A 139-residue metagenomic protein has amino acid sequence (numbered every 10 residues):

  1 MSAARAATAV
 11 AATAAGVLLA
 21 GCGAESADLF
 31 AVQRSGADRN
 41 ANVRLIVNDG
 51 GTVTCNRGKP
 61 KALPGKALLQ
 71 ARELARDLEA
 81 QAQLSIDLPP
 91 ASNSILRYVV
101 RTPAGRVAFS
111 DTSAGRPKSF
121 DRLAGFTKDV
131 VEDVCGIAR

Functional and structural regions predicted by a protein language model:
M1-A12: N-terminal export and membrane-targeting signals
A4-A6, G23-Q33, Q83-R139: Short, well-ordered, aromatic-rich surface patches in folded extracellular/luminal domains
L18-G21: C-terminal motif of bacterial Sec signal peptides marking the signal peptidase cleavage site
D38-R44, N93-I95: Short, surface-exposed coil-to-beta transition loops
A41-L69: Post-signal-peptide N-terminal segment of Sec-exported extracytoplasmic proteins
V47, A71, Y98-V100: Residue-level detector of buried hydrophobic side-chain packing in well-ordered secondary-structure elements
K61-P90: Mature extracytoplasmic domains of secretory-pathway proteins
